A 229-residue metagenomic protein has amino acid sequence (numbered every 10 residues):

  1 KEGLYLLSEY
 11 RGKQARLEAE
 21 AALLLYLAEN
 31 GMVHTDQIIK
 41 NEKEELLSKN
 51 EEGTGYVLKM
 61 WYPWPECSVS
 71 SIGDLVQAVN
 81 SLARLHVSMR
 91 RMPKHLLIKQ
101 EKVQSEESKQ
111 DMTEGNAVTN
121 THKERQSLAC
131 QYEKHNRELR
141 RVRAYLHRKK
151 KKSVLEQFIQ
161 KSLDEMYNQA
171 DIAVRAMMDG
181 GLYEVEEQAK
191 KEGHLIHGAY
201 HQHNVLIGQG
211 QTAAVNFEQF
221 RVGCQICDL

Functional and structural regions predicted by a protein language model:
K1: ATP-binding glycine-rich phosphate-binding loop
L4-T121: ATP-binding pocket architecture of kinase catalytic cores
Q14-E18, Q160, G223: Conserved structured core elements
E29-M32, A189, G208: Short, structurally constrained coil/turn elements that cap an alpha-helix or connect an alpha-helix to the following
G55, E192-H194, Q211: The start of beta-strands in P-loop NTPase/AAA+ ATPase cores
L96-L195: ATP-dependent phospho-/nucleotidyl transfer catalytic cores
A199, N204: Conserved catalytic-loop position in the HRD/HxD motif
L206-L229: Active-site Asp-x-Gly
